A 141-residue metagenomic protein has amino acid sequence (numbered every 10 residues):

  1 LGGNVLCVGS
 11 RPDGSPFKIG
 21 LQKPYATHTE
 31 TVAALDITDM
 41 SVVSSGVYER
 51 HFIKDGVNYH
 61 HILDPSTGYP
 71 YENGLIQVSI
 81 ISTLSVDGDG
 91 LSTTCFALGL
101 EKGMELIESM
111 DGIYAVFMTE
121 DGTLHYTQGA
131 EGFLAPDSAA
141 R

Functional and structural regions predicted by a protein language model:
L1-R141: Mature catalytic core of soluble alpha/beta enzymes
